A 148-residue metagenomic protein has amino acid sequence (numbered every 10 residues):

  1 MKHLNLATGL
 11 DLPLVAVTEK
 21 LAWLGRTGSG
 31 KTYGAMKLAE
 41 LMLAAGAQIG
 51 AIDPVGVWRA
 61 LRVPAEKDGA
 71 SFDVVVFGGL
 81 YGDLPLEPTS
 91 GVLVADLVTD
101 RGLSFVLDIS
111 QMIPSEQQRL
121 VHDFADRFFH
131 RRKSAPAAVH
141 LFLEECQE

Functional and structural regions predicted by a protein language model:
M1-L10: N-terminal pre-Walker A segment at the start of P-loop NTPase domains
L10-A16, L38-D123: Switch/coupling segment of Walker-type NTPase motor domains
K20: Walker A (P-loop) ATP-phosphate-binding motif of ABC ATPase nucleotide-binding domains
W23: Hydrophobic anchor at the beta1->P-loop junction of P-loop NTPases
G28: Walker A (P-loop) phosphate-binding loop of P-loop NTPases
K31: Conserved lysine of the Walker
P54, E144-E145: Walker B catalytic acidic pair
